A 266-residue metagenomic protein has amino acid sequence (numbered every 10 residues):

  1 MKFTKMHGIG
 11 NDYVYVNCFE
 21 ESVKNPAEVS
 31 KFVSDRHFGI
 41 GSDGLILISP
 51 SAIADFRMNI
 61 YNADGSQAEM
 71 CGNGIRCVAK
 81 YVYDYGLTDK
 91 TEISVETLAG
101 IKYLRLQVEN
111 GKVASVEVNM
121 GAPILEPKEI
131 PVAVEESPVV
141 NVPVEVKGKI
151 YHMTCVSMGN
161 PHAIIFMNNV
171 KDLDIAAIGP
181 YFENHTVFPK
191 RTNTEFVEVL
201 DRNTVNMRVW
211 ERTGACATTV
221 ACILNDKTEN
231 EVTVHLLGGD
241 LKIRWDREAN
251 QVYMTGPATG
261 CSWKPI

Functional and structural regions predicted by a protein language model:
M1-K112, A163-I266: A glycine-rich beta-to-alpha transition motif near the start of alpha/beta enzyme domains, typified by
M1-S22, V118, E135-E136, N141-V156: N-terminal, positively charged, Ser/Thr/Ala/Gly-biased leader segments that form transit/presequence-like amphipathic
I93, I130-V132, V142-V144, I266: Generic detection of short hydrophobic beta-strand segments and adjacent strand-loop junctions
R105, N119, P131, P143-E145 (+1 more regions): Generic structural detector for well-ordered beta-strands
S115-P123: Membrane helix-loop-helix hairpins that form the core translocation module of multi-pass transporters
K128, V140, G148-H152, F182-E183 (+1 more regions): Glycine-rich, charged/polar anion/phosphate-binding loops that engage phosphate groups from diverse ligands
